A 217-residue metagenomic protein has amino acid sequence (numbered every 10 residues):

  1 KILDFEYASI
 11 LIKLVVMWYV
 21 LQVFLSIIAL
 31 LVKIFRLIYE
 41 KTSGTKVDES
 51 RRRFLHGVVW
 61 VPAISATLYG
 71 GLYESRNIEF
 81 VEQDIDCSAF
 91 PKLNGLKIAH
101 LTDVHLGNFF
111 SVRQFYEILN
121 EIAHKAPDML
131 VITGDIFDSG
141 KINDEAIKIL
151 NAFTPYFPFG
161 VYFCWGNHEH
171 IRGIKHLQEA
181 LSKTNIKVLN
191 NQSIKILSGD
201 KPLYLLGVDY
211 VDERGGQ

Functional and structural regions predicted by a protein language model:
K1-S75: Non-catalytic terminal accessory segments
K33, E40-K41, R76, F137 (+2 more regions): Charge-rich, low-complexity amphipathic helices in intrinsically disordered tails/linkers adjacent to domains
I38-V58, G71-H100, G107-N120, H124: N-terminal signal-anchor transmembrane helix
P62-L68, V81, E169-I171, I186-L189: Short amphipathic alpha-helical surface micro-motifs
A89-Q217: Soluble catalytic domains of enzymes that build or remodel membrane lipids, polysaccharides, and related
